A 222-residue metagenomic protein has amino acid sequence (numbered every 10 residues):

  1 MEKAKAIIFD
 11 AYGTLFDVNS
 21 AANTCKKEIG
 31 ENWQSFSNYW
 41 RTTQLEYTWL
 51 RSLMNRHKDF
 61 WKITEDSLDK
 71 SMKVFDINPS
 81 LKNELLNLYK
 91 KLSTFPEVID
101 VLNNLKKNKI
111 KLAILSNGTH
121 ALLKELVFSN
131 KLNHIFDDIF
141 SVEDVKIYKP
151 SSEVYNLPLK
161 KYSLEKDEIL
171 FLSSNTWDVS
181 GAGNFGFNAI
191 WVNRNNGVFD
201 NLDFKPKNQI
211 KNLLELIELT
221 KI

Functional and structural regions predicted by a protein language model:
M1-L45: Active-site neighborhood of HAD-like aspartate-dependent phosphohydrolases
E2-K3, N103, L115, T119-H120 (+1 more regions): Asp-based, Mg2+/Mn2+-dependent phosphohydrolase catalytic module
A21, F36, L81, L132-I135: Hydrophobic side chains within well-formed alpha-helices
A22, S37, R41, W61 (+2 more regions): An amphipathic alpha-helix signature
E31-Y39, M72-L85, K166-D167: Short, surface-exposed acidic
T48-N83: A metal-dependent, Asp-based hydrolase signature
W61-K62, S80-I114, K124, S152: Short, acidic loop-to-helix structural element flanking the phosphoryl-transfer center in phosphate-processing enzymes
I77, T94, L132: Hydrophobic patch in the ABC ATPase nucleotide-binding domain
